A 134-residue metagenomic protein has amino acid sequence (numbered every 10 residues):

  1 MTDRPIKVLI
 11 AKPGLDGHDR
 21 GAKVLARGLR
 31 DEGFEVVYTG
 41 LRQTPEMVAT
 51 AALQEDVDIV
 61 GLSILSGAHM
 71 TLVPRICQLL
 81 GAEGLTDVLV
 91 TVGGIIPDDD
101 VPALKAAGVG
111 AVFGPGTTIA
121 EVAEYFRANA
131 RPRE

Functional and structural regions predicted by a protein language model:
M1-P5, L85: Short, flexible coil/linker segments at domain boundaries that flank nucleotide/cofactor-interacting
M1-T2, P132-E134: Basic/polar N-terminal segments that are highly enriched at the extreme N-terminus, encompassing both cleavable
A11-L15: N-terminal pre-triad scaffold of radical SAM enzymes
A22-R127, P132: Cofactor-cradling patches in redox/metallo enzymes
